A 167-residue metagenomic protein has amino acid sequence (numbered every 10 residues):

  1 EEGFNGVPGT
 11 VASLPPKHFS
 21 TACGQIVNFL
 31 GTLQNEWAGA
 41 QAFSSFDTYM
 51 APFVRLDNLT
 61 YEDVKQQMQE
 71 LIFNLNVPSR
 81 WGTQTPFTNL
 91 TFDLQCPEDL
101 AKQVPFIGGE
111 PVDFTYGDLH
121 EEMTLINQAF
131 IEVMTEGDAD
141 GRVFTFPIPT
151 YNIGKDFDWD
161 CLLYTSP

Functional and structural regions predicted by a protein language model:
E1-N58, P78-G109, E136-D160: Core alpha/beta catalytic barrel or barrel-like domain that forms the active/cofactor pocket in diverse metabolic
V64: Core catalytic machinery and nucleic-acid-binding channels of phosphodiester-processing enzymes
Q67: Glycine-rich anion/phosphate-binding loops
E70-V77: Short alpha-helical segments and helix-capping/turn motifs at coil-helix boundaries
P111-I131: Acidic, His- and aromatic-enriched active-site or binding-groove loops in soluble protein domains that engage sugars
Y164-T165: Conserved small/polar residues in nucleotide/adenosyl-binding loops
